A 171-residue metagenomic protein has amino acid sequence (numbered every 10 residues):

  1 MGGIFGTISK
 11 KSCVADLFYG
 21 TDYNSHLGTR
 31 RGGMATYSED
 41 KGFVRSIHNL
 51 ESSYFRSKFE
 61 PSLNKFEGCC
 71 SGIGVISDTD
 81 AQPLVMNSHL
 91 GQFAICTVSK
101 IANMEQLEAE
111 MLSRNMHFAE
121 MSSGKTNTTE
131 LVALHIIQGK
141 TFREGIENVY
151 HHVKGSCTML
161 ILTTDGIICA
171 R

Functional and structural regions predicted by a protein language model:
M1-R171: Conserved short alpha-helical segments that host acidic/polar catalytic motifs at enzyme active sites
